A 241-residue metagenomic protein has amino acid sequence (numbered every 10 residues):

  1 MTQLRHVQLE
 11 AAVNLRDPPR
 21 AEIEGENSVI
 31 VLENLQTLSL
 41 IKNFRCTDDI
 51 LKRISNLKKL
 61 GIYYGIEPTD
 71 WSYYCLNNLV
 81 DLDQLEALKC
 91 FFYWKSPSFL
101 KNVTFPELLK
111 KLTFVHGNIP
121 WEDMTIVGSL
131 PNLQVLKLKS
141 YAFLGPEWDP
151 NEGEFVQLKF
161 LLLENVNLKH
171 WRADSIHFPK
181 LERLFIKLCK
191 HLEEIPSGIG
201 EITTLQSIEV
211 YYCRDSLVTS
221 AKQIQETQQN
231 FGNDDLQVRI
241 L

Functional and structural regions predicted by a protein language model:
M1-L79, E86-N102, T113-I126, K137-N151 (+4 more regions): Leucine-rich repeat
E107-K110, P131-Q134, V156-K159, H177-E182 (+1 more regions): Short "repeat-start/strand-capping" segments in structured domains, especially the N-termini of parallel beta-helix
L184-I186: Short secondary-structure subsegments characteristic of cysteine-rich extracellular domains
